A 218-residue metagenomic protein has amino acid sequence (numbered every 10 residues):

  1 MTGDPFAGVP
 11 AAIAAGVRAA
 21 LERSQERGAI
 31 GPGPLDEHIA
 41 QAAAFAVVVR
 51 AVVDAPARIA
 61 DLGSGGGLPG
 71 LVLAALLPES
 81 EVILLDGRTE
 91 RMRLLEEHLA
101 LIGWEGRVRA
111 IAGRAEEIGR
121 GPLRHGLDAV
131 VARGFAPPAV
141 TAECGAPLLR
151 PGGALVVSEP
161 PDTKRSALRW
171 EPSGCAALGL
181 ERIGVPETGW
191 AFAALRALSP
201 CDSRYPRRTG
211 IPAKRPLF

Functional and structural regions predicted by a protein language model:
M1-P56, A60, E90-R93, E97-W104: Class I SAM-dependent transferase core
A14-A19, G67-L68, T141-E143: Short hydrophobic/aromatic-rich motifs at helix boundaries and adjacent loops
R27-G28, G33, G66, R133 (+1 more regions): Flexible, active-site-adjacent loop/turn segments at secondary-structure boundaries
D61-G65: Conserved S-adenosyl-L-methionine
G66-E79: Conserved SAM-binding loop of SAM-dependent methyltransferases across substrates and taxa, primarily the Class I
S80-I83, G87-F218: S-adenosylmethionine
